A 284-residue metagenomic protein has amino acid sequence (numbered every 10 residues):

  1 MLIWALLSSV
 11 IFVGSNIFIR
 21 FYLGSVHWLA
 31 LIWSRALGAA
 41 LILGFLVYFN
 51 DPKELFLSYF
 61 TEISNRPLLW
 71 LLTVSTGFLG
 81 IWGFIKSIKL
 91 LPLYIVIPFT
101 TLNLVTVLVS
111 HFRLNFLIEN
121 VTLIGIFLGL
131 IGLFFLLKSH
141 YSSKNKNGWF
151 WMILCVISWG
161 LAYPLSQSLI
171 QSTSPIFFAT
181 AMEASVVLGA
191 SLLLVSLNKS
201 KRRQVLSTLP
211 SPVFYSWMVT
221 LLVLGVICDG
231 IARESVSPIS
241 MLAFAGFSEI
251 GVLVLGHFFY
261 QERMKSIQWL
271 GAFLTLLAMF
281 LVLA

Functional and structural regions predicted by a protein language model:
M1-L91, I118, K138-W151, A184-S235 (+2 more regions): Membrane-interface interhelical linkers
S9-V10, V74, T101-L102, I157 (+1 more regions): Short hydrophobic/small-residue motifs within alpha-helical transmembrane segments of multi-pass transporter-like
S15-R20, I81-I85, V96, L104-V107 (+7 more regions): Interfacial helix-capping/hinge residues at the ends of transmembrane alpha-helices
L31-I32, V96, F178-A179, M241: Juxtamembrane helix-start motifs in multi-pass secondary transporters
G38-I42, F99-L114, S185-G189, G225-V226 (+2 more regions): Alpha-helical transmembrane segments of compact multi-pass small-molecule transporters, enriched in specific families
L43, L102, E119-K138, I267-A284: Hydrophobic transmembrane alpha-helices of multi-pass small-molecule transport proteins
L43-E54, V107-V121, S158-I176, L221-S235 (+1 more regions): Hydrophobic alpha-helical transmembrane segments in multi-pass integral membrane proteins
F84, N103-I124, F134, L193 (+1 more regions): C-terminal transmembrane-helix exit sites in multi-pass transporters
